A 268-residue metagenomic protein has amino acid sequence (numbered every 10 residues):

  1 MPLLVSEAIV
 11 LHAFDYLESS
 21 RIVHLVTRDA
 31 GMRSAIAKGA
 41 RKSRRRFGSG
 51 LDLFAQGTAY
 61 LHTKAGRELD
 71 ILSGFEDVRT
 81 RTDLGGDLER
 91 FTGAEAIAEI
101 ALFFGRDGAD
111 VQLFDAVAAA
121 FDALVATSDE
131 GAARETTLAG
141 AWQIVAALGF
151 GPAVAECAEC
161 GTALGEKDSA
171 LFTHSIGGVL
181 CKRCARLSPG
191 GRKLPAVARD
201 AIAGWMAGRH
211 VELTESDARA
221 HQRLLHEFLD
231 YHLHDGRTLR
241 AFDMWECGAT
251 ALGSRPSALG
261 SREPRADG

Functional and structural regions predicted by a protein language model:
M1-G253, E263, D267-G268: Non-catalytic alpha-helical scaffolds and adjoining flexible linkers that form interface surfaces for assembly
